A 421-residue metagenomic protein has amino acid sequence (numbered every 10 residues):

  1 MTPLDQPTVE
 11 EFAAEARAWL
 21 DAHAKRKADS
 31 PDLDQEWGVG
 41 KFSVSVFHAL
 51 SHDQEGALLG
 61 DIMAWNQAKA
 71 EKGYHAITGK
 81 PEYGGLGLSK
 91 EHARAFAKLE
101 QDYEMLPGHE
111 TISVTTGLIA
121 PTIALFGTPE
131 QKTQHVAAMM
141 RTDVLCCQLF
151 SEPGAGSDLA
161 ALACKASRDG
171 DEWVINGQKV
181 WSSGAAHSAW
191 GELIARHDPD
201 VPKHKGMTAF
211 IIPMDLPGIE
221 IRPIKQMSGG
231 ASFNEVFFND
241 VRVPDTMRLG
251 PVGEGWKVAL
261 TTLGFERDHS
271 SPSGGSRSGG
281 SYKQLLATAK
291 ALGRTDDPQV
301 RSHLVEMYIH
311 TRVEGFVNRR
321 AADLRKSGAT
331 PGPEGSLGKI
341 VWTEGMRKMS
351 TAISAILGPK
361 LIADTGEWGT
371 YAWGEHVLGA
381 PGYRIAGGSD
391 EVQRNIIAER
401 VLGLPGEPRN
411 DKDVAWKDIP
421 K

Functional and structural regions predicted by a protein language model:
M1-V114, Q134, A138, A291 (+4 more regions): Amphipathic, small/basic residue-rich leader segments at the start of a protein or domain
P3, I219-V317, Y383, K417-P420: Glycine-rich beta->alpha junctions and the first turn(s) of the following alpha-helix
D5, A95, L118, V258-T261 (+2 more regions): Glycine-rich phosphate/cofactor-binding loops in nucleotide/flavin-utilizing enzymes
L58-D143, G184-W190, T311, N318 (+3 more regions): Internal helix-loop-helix
T142-F150, I194: A short, Trp-centered hydrophobic/proline-enriched beta-strand micro-motif
C164-S167: A structural signal for short hydrophobic beta-strand segments in well-ordered beta-sheet cores
D171-E172, N176-R222: A short core secondary-structure module
V180-A186, M227-S228, G382-G387: Glycine-rich phosphate/pyrophosphate-binding beta-alpha loops
